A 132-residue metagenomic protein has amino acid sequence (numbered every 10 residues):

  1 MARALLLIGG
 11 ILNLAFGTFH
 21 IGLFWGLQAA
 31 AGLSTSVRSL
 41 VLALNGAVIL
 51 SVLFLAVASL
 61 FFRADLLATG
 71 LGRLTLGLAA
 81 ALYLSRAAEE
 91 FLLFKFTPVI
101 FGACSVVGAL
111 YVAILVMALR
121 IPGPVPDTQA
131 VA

Functional and structural regions predicted by a protein language model:
M1-N13, L71-A79: Interfacial segments of alpha-helical transmembrane regions
R3, F62-A68, P124: Membrane-interface helix-loop junctions in multi-pass transporters/channels
I11, A15-L23, S36-A64, G77-L84: Core segments of alpha-helical transmembrane spans in multipass integral membrane proteins
H20, F24, S59, E90 (+1 more regions): Structural signal for membrane-spanning alpha-helices in multi-pass inner-membrane proteins, emphasizing helix cores
W25-A31, R63, A88-K95: Juxtamembrane "helix-exit" motif on the non-cytosolic side of transmembrane helices
G32-L42, A68-G72, K95-V106: Non-cytosolic membrane-interface motifs at loop->transmembrane helix junctions
A80-G102: Membrane-helix boundary connector in multi-pass membrane proteins
V107-A132: Membrane-water interface at the C-terminal end of transmembrane alpha helices
